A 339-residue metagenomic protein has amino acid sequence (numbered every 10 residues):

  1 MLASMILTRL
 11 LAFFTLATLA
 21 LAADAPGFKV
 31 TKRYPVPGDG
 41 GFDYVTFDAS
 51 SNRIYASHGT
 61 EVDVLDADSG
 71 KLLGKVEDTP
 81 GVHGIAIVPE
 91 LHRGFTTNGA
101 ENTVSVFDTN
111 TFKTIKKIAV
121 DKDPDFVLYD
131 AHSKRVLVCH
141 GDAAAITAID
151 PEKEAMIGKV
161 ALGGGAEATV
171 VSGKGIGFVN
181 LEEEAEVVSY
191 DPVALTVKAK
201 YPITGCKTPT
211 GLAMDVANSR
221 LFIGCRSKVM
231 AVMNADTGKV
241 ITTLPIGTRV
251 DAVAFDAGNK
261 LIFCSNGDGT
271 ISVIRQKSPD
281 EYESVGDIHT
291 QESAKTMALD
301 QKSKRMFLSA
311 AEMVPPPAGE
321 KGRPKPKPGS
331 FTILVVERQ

Functional and structural regions predicted by a protein language model:
M1-S4, G59: Short linear, low-complexity motifs centered on an aromatic residue
A3-F13: Sec-dependent signal peptide recognition, specifically the positively charged N-region followed immediately by
F14-A23: Hydrophobic h-region of N-terminal signal peptides that target proteins for export in Gram-negative bacteria
A22-Q339: Predominantly soluble domains enriched in secretory-pathway, periplasmic, or organellar proteins
